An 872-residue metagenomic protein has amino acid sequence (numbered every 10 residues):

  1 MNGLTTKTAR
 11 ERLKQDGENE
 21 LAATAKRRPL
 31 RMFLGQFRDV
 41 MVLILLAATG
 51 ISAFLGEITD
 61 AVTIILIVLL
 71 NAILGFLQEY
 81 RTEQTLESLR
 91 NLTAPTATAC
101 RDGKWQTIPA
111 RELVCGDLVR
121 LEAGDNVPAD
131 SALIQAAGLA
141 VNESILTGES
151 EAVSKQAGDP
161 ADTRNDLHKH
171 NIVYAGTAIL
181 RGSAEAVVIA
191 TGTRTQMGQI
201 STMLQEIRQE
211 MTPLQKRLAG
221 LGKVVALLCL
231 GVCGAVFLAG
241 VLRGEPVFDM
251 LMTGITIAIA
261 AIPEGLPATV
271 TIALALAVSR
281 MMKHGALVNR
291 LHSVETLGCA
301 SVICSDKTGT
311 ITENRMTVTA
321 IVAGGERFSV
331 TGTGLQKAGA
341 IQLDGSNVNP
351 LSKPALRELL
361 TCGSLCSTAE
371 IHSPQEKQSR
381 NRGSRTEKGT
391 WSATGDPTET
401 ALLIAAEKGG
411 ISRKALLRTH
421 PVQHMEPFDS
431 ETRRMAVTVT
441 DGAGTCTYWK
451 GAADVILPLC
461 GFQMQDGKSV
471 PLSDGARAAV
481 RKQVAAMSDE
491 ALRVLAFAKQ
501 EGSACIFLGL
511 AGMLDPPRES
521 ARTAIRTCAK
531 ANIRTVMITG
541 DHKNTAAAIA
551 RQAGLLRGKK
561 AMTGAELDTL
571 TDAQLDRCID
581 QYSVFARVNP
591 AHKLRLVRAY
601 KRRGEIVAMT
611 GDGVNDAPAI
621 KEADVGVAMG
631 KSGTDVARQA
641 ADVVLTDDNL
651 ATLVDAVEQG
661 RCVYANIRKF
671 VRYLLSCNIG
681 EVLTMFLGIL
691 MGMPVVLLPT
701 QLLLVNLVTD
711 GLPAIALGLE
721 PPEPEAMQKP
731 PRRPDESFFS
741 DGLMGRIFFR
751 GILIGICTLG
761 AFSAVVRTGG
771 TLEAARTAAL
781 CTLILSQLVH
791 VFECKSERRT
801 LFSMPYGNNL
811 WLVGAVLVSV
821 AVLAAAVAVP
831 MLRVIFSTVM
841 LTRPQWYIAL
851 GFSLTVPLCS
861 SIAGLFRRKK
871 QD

Functional and structural regions predicted by a protein language model:
M1-Q728, F738-F739, I752, V766-R767 (+2 more regions): Conserved cytosolic headpiece of P-type ATPases
T709, I754-G755, T777-V791: Generic alpha-helical transmembrane segments
R733-G751, L772-A778: Membrane-water interface at loop-to-transmembrane-helix junctions
G760-G769: Juxtamembrane and boundary regions of transmembrane helices in multi-pass small-molecule transporters and channels
